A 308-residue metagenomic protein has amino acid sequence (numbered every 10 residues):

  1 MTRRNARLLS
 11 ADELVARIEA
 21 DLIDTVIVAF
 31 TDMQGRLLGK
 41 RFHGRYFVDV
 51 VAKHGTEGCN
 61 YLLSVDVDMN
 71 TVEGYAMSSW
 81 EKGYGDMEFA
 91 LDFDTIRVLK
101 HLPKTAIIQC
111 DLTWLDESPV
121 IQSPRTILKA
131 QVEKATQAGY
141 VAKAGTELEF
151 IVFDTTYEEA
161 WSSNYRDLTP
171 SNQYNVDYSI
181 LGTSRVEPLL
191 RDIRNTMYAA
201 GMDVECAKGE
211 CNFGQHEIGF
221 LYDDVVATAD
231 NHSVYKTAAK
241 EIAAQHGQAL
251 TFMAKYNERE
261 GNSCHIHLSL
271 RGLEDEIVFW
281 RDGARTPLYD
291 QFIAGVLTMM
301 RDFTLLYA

Functional and structural regions predicted by a protein language model:
M1-C206, T228: ATP/Mg2+-dependent ligation/transfer catalytic cores
L8, R125, A144, E187 (+6 more regions): Conserved structured core elements
L37, K143, A199, F213 (+3 more regions): Coil-to-beta-strand transition motifs
A138-E147, D203-K208, G247-K255, F303-A308: Flexible, glycine/charged-enriched surface loops at secondary-structure junctions
L148, T169, E210-I218: Short, conserved phosphate-binding/catalytic loop or strand-edge motifs used in phosphoryl-/nucleotidyl-transfer
F150, A239, L268: Conserved hydrophobic/aromatic pocket- or pore-lining residues that grip, position, or stack substrates in active sites
I180-V186, L190-V204, I218-V225, K236-F252 (+1 more regions): Accessory "access/gating" subregions that flank catalytic or transport cores
G219-A227, A244-A308: Loop-rich catalytic cores of soluble enzymes, especially ATP-dependent carboxylate-amine ligases and other
